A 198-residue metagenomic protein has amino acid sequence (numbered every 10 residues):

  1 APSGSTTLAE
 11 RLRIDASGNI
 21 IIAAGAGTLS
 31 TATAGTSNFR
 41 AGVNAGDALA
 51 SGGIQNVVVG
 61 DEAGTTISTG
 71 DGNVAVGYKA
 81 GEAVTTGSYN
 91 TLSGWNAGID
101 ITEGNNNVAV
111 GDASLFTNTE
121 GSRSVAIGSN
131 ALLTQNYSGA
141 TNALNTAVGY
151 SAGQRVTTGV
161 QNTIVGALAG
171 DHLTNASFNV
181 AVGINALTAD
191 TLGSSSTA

Functional and structural regions predicted by a protein language model:
S3-G4: Acidic glycine-/aspartate-rich tracts in secreted/extracellular proteins
T7, D15-A198: Glycine- and small/polar-enriched repetitive beta-structure motifs of secreted/surface proteins
